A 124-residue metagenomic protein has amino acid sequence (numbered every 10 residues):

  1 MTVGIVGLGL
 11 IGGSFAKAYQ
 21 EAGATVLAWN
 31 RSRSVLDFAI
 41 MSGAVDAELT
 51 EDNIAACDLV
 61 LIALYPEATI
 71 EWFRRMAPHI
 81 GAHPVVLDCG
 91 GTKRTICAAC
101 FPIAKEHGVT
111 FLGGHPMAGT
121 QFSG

Functional and structural regions predicted by a protein language model:
M1-E51, A55: NAD(P)+-binding Rossmann beta1-loop-alpha1 motif at the extreme N-terminus of oxidoreductases
G9, P66, C89-K93: Short loop or secondary-structure boundary microenvironments that flank and position key functional residues
G13, D46-T50, E71-R74, A98-A99 (+1 more regions): A generic local structural motif
N30, A39, A63-L64, G90-G91: Conserved residues at beta->alpha junctions
S34-V35, A68, K93-I96: Conserved short alpha-helix immediately C-terminal to the canonical SAM/SAH-binding motif I of Rossmann-like
D52-L87: Rossmann-like NAD(P)-binding element
R75-S123: Rossmann-like NAD(P)(H) cofactor-binding subdomain of soluble oxidoreductases
